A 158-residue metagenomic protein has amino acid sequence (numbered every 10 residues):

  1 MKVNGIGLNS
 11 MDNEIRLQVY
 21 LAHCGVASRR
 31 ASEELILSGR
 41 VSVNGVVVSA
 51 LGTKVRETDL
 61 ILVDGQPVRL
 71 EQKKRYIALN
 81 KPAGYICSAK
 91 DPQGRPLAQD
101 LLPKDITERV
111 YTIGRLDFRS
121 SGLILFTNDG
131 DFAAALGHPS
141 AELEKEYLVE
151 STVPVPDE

Functional and structural regions predicted by a protein language model:
K2-E158: Basic, flexible Lys/Arg- and Gly-enriched helix-loop patches that mediate nucleic-acid binding at interfaces with rRNA
